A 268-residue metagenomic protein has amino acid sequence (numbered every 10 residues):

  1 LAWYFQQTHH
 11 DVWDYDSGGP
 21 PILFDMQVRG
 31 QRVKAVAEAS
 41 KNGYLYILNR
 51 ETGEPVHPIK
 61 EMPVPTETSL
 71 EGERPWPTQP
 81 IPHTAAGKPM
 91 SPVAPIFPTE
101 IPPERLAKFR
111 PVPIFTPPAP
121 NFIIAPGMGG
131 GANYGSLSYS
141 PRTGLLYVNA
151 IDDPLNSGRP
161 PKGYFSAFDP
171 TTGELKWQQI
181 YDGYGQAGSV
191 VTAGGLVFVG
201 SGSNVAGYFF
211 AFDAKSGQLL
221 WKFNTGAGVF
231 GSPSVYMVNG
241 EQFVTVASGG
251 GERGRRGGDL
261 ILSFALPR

Functional and structural regions predicted by a protein language model:
L1-R268: Beta-sheet-rich non-transmembrane sensory/scaffold domains
